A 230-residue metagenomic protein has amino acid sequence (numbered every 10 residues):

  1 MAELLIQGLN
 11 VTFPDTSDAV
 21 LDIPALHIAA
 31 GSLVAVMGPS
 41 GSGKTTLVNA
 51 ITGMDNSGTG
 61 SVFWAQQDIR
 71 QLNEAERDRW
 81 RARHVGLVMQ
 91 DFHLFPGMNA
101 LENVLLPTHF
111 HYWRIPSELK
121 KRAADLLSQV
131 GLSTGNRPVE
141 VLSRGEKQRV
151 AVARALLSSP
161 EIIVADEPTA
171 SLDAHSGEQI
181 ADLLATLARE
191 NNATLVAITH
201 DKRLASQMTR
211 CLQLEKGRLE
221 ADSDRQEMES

Functional and structural regions predicted by a protein language model:
T52: Helix-to-loop junction immediately C-terminal to a conserved catalytic motif
G60-D68: Conserved ABC transporter NBD signature motif
M98-P107: Short coil-to-helix segment of the ABC ATPase nucleotide-binding domain corresponding to the Q-loop/switch region
L126-E140: Conserved ABC nucleotide-binding domain
P138-Q148: Conserved ABC ATPase signature
S159: Conserved catalytic motifs of ABC-family nucleotide-binding domains
I163-D166: Catalytic Walker B motif of ABC-type/P-loop ATPase nucleotide-binding domains
